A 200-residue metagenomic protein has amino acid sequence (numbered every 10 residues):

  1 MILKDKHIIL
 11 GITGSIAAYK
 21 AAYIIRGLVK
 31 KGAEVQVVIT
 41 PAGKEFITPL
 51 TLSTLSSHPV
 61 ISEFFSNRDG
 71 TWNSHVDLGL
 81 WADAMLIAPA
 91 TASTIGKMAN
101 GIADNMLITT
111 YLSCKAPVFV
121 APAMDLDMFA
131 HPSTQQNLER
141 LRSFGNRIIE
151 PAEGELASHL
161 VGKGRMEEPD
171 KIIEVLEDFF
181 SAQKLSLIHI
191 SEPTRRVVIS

Functional and structural regions predicted by a protein language model:
M1-F119, L126-S186: A cross-family phosphate/adenosyl-ligand binding-site feature
M98, I199-S200: Hydrophobic packing residues within well-ordered alpha-helices of enzyme cores
I188-I199: Single conserved hydrophobic/aromatic residue that forms the stacking wall/gate of nucleotide- or nucleobase-binding
